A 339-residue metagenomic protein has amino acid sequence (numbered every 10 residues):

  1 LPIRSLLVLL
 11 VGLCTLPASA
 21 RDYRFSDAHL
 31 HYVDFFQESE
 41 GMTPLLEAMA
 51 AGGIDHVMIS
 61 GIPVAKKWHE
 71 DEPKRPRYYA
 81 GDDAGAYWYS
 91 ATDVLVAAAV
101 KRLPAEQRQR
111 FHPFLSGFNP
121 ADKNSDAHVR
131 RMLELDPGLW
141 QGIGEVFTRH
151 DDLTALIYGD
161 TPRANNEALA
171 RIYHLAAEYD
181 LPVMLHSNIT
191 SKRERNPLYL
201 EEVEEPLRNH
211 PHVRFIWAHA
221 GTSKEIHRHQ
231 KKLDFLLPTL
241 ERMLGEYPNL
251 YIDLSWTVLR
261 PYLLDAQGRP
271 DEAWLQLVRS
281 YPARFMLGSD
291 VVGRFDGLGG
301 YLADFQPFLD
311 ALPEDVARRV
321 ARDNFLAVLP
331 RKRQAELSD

Functional and structural regions predicted by a protein language model:
S5-T15: Bacterial N-terminal signal peptides
A20-A98: An N-terminally biased module of ancient metal coordination in phosphate/nucleic-acid-related enzymes
Y23-A28, Q37, G41-S60, Q276-M286 (+1 more regions): Mid-to-C-terminal alpha-helical segments outside catalytic/metal-binding sites
S26-L30, V57-I59, F111-L115, Q141-E145 (+4 more regions): Hydrophobic faces of well-ordered beta-strands that scaffold small-molecule active sites in alpha/beta enzyme cores
H31-V33, I62-P63, S116-P120, V146-R149 (+4 more regions): Active-site beta-loop-alpha junctions enriched in small/polar residues
G53, M58, A65-A86, W140 (+5 more regions): Active-site gating loops and adjacent loop-to-helix segments of metal-dependent hydrolytic enzymes
P73-S191: Active-site gating/metal-coordination segments in enzymes
P104, H150, I157-M286, E336: Catalytic pocket-lining loop regions of alpha/beta-barrel enzymes, especially the amidohydrolase/enolase/GH5 lineages
